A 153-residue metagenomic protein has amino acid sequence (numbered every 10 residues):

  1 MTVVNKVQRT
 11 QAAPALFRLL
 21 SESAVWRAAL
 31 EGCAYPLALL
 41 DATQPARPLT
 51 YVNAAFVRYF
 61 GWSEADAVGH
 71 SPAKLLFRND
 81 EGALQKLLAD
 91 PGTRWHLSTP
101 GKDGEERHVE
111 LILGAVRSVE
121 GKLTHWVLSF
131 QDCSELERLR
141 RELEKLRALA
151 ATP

Functional and structural regions predicted by a protein language model:
A12, R117-P153: Sensory coupling linkers of modular signal transduction proteins
L16, L20-L30, K145-T152: Short alpha-helical capping/linker elements at sensor-output junctions, especially the PAS-family N-cap and C-terminal
L37-L40: Short hydrophobic secondary-structure edge segments in sensory/regulatory modules of signaling proteins
A46-T50: Conserved hydrophobic beta-strand signature of PAS-family and PAS-like sensory domains
F56-A67: PAS/PAS-like sensory domain cap-loop motif
D66-N79: PAS-family sensory/regulatory domains
Q85-T93: Soluble sensory domains of the PAS superfamily and closely related sensory modules
T93-S98, D103-I112, R117, V127: PAS/PAC sensory module
